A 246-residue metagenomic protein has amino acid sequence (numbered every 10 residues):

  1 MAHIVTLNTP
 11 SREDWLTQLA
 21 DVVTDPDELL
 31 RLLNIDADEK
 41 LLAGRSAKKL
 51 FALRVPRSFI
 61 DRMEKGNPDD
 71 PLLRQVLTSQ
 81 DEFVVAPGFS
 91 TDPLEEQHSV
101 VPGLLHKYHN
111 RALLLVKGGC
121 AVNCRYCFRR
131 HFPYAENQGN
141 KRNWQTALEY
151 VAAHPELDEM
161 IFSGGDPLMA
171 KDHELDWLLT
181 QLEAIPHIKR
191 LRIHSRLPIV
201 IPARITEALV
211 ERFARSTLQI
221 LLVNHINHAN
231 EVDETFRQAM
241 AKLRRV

Functional and structural regions predicted by a protein language model:
M1-H106: Flexible, acidic/Gly-rich N-terminal and inter-domain linker regions that tether and position cofactor-handling modules
A52-L53, H98-F128: N-terminal pre-triad scaffold of radical SAM enzymes
G103, N137-Q138, E231: Domain-level signature for proteins that mediate thiol-based redox and metal-cofactor handling
L114, M160-F162: Hydrophobic positions in the central parallel beta-sheet of the AAA+
G118-R129, Q145, Y150-P155: A short mid-domain helix/strand-loop element embedded in enzyme catalytic domains that forms or borders the active-site
C127-G139: Iron-sulfur (Fe-S) cluster-binding segments and ferredoxin-like electron-carrier domains, especially [2Fe-2S]
Q145-E159, L168-V246: Conserved AdoMet/S-adenosylmethionine-binding subsite of the radical SAM
